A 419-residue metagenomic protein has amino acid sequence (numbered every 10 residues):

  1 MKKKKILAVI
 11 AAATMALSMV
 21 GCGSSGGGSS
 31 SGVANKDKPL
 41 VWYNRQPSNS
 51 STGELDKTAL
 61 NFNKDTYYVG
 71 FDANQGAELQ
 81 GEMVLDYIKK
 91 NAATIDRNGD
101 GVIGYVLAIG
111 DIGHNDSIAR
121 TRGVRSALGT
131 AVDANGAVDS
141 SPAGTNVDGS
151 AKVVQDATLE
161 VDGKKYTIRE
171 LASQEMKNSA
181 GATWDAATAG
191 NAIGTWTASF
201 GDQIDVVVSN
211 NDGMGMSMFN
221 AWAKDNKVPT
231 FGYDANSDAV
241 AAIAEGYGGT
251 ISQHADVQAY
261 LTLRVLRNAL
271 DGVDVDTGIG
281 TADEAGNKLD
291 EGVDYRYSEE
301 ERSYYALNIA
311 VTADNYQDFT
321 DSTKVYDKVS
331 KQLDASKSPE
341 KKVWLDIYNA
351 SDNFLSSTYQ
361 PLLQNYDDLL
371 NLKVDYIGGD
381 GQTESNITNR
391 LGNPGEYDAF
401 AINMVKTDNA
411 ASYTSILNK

Functional and structural regions predicted by a protein language model:
M1-I10: Bacterial Sec-dependent N-terminal signal peptides
S18-G21: C-terminal motif of bacterial Sec signal peptides marking the signal peptidase cleavage site
G23-K419: A residue-level marker of the well-folded mature domains of exported/periplasmic proteins
